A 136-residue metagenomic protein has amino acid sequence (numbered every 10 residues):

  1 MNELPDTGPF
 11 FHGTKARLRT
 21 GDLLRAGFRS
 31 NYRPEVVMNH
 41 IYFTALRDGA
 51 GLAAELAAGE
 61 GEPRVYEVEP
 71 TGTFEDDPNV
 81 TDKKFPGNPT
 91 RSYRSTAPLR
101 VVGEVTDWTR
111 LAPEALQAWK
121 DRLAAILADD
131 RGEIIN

Functional and structural regions predicted by a protein language model:
M1-H40, E55-L56: ADP-ribose/NAD+-binding catalytic cleft of ART/PARP-like enzymes
K15, D22-L23, G61-N136: Active-site and NAD+-binding cores of ADP-ribose-processing enzymes
R47-G61: Short active-site loop/helix that positions an aromatic residue
